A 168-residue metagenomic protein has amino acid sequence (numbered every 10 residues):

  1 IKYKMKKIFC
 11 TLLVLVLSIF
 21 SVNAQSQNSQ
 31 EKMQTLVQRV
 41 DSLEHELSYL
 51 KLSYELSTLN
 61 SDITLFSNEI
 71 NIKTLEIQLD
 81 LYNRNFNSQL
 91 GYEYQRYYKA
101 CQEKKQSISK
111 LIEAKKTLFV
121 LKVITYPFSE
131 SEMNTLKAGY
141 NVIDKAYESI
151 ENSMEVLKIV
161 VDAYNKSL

Functional and structural regions predicted by a protein language model:
K2-I8: Positively charged n-region of N-terminal signal peptides that target proteins for export
I8-S18: Sec-dependent N-terminal signal peptides
A24-Q27: Boundary of Sec targeting at the N-terminus
S29-L36: Disorder-to-helix initiation segments
H45-L168: Long, low-complexity or tandemly repetitive, helically biased scaffold regions used for multimeric assembly/adhesion
